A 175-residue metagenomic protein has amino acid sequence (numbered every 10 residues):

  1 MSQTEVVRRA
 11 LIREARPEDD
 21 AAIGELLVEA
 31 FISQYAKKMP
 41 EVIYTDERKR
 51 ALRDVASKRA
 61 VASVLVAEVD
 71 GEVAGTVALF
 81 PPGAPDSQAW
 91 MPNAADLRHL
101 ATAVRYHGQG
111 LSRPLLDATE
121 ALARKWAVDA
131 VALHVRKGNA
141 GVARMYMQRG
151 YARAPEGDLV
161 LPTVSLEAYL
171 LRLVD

Functional and structural regions predicted by a protein language model:
M1-V6: Short acidic N-proximal helix/loop "leader" segments that mark the beginning of a domain or an inter-domain linker
A10, E14-D20, G24-V104, L116-A118 (+2 more regions): Acetyl-CoA-dependent GNAT
R16, E29, N93-A95, D129-R149 (+1 more regions): C-terminal "cap" of GNAT-fold acetyltransferases
I43, H107-G108, A130-V131: A generic structural signal for short
E47-R48, G110, T163: Solvent-exposed, flexible loop/coil residues
H99-D117, R124-W126, K137-R144, Q148-R149: Conserved glycine-rich acetyl-CoA-binding loop
